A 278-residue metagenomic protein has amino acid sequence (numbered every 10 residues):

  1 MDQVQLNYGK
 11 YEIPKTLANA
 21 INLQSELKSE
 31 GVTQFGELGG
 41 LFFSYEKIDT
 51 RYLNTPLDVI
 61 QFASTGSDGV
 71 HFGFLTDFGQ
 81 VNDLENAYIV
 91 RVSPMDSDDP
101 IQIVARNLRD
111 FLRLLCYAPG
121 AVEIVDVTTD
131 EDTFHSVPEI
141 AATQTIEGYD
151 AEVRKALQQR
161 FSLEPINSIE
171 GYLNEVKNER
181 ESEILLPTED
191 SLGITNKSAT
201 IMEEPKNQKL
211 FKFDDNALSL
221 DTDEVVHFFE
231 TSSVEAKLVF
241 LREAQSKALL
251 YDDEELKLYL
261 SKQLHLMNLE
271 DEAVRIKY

Functional and structural regions predicted by a protein language model:
M1-E85, R91-M95, D126-T129, E147 (+3 more regions): A surface-exposed partner-binding patch
R51, S97-P100, V104, A142 (+1 more regions): Generic alpha-helical structural element
N86-T133: Compact, glycine/acidic-enriched structural inserts
H135-A141: Eukaryote-specific, cytoplasm-facing alpha-helical/coiled-coil scaffolding segments in long proteins
